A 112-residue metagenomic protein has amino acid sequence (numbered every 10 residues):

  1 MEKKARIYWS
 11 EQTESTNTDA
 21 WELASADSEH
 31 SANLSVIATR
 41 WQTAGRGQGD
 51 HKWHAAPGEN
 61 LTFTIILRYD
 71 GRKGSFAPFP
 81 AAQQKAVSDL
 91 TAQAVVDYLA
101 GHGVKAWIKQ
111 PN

Functional and structural regions predicted by a protein language model:
M1-K105: N-terminal lobe of the biotin/lipoate ligase/transferase fold
K109-N112: Glycine- and Gly-Pro-enriched alpha-helical subdomains that act as flexible, kink-prone "lid/hinge" or packing modules
